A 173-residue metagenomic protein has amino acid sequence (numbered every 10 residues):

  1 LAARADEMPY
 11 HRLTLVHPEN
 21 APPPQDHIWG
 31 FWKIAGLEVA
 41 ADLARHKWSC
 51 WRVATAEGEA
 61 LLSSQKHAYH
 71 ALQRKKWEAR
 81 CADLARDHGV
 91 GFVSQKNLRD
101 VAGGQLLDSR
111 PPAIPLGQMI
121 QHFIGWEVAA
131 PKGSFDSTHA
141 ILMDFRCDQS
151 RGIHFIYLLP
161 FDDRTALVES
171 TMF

Functional and structural regions predicted by a protein language model:
A3-E57, K75-K76, I124: N-terminal FAD cofactor-binding segment of flavoenzymes
A3-P9, R80, L84-F173: Predominantly flavin-linked oxidoreductase catalytic cores and closely associated redox partners
F31-I34, A71, R80, L159-F161: Generic alpha-helical propensity signal that fires on short helical segments and nearby coil/disordered stretches
D42, K47, L61, A68-A71 (+3 more regions): Residue-level preference for alpha-helix termini and adjacent loops
A54-E59, F161-R164: Short acidic-glycine loop/turn motifs at beta-strand connectors
E57, L62-R74, C81: An N-terminal, globular interaction/scaffold subdomain
A71-K75, Q95-L98: Generic detection of long, well-ordered alpha-helical segments
